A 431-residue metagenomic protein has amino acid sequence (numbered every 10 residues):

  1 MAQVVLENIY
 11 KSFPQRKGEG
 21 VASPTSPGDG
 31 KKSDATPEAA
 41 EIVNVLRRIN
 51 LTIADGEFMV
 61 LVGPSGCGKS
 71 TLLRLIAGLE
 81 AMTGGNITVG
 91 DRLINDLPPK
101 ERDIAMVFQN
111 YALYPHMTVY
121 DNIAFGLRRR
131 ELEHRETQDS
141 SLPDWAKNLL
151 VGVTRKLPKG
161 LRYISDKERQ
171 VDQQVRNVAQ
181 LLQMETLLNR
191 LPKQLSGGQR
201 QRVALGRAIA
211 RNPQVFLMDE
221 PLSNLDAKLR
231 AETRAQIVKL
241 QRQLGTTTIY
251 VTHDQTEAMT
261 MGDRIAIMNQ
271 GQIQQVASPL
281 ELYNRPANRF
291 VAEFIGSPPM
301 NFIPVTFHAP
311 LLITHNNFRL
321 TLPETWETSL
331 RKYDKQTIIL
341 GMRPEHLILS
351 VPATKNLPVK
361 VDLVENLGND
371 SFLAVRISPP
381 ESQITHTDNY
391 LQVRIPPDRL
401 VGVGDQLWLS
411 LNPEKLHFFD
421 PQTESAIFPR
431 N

Functional and structural regions predicted by a protein language model:
V5, T52, T88, W408-S410: ABC ATPase nucleotide-binding domain
V62-P64: The feature captures the beta-strand-to-loop junction immediately N-terminal to the Walker
A77: Helix-to-loop junction immediately C-terminal to a conserved catalytic motif
T83-N86, Q270, L416: Conserved coupling/switch loops of ABC nucleotide-binding domains, chiefly the family-specific signature
G85-L93: Conserved ABC transporter NBD signature motif
T118-F290: ABC ATPase nucleotide-binding domains
P310-N431: Non-catalytic connector elements of ABC transporters
